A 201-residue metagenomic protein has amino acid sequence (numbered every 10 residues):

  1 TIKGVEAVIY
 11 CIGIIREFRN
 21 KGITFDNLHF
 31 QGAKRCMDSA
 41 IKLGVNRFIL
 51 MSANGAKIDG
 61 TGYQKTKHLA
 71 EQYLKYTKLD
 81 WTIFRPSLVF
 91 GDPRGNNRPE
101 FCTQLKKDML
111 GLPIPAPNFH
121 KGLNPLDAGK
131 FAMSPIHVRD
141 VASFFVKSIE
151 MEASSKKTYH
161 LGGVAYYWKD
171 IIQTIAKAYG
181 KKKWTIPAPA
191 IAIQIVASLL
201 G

Functional and structural regions predicted by a protein language model:
T1-L43, N54-D59: NAD(P)H-binding glycine-rich loop region in Rossmannoid oxidoreductase-like domains and their noncatalytic homologs
E17, N54-Q64, V89-N96: Conserved catalytic-site region of short-chain dehydrogenase/reductase
D26-A33, I49, K67, S134: Short alpha-helix in the Rossmann-fold core of NAD(P)-dependent oxidoreductases
K42-R47, K78-L79: A short helix->loop->beta-strand "cap" motif at the edges of active sites that frequently abuts
S52, Q72-T103, F119: Conserved beta-loop-beta element that borders a ligand/cofactor-binding pocket
Q104-I136, D140, F144-S148, E152-A153 (+1 more regions): A conserved pocket-lining segment of Rossmann-fold NAD(P)-dependent short-chain dehydrogenase/reductase
A142-G201: Mid/C-terminal beta-alpha module of Rossmann-like enzyme folds, strongest in SDR-family dehydrogenases/epimerases
